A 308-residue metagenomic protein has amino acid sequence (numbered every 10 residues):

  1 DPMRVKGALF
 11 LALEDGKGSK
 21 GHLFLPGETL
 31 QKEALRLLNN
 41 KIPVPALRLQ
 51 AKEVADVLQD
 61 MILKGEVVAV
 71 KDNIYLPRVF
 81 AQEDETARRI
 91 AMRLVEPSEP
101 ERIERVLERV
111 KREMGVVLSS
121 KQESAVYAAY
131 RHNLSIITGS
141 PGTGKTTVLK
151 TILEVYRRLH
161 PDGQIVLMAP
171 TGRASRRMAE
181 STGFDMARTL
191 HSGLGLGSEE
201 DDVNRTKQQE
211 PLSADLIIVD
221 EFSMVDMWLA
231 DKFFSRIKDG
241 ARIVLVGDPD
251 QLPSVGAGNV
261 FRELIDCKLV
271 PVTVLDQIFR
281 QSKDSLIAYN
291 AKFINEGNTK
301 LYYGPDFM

Functional and structural regions predicted by a protein language model:
D1-R102: Accessory, non-ATPase domains that flank or precede helicase/AAA+ motor cores in DNA-metabolism machines
G115-R131: N-terminal pre-P-loop "Q-motif" helix
K145: Conserved lysine of the Walker
V148, I152: Hydrophobic positions on the alpha1 helix immediately C-terminal to the Walker A/P-loop
I165-D215: Inter-Walker segment of RecA-like/P-loop motor cores
D201-D215, D226-L229, F234-A241: Short basic/glycine-enriched coil/helix segment immediately N-terminal to the Walker B
D220-E221, G247: Walker B catalytic acidic pair
P249-M308: Conserved helicase motor core of P-loop NTPases
